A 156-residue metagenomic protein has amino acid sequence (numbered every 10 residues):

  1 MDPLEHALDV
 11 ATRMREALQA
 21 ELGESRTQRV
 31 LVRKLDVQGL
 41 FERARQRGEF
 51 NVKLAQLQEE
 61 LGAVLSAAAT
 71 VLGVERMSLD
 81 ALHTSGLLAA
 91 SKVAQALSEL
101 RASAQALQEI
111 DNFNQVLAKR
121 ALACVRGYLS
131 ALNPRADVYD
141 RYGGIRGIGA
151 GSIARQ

Functional and structural regions predicted by a protein language model:
M1-A81: Extended, charge-rich alpha-helical scaffolding segments
L79-Q156: Short terminal interaction segments
